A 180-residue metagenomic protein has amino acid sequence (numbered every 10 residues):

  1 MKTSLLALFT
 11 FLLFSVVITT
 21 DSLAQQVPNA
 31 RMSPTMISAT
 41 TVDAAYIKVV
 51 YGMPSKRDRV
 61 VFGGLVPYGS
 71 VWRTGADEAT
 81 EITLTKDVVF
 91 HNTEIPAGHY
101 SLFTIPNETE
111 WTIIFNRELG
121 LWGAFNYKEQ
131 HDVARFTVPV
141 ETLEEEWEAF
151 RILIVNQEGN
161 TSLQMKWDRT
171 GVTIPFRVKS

Functional and structural regions predicted by a protein language model:
M1-L5: N-terminal secretory signal peptides that target proteins for export/translocation
A7-V17: Bacterial N-terminal signal peptides
F9-T10, P34, I82: Short hydrophobic "helix-edge" motifs at membrane interfaces and signal-peptide entry regions
I18-A24: Sec/Tat signal peptide C-region and signal peptidase I cleavage site
Q25-S70, L121-S180: Primarily secretory-pathway and cell-envelope proteins
R73-L121: Mid-length scaffold segments of soluble, non-membrane domains
